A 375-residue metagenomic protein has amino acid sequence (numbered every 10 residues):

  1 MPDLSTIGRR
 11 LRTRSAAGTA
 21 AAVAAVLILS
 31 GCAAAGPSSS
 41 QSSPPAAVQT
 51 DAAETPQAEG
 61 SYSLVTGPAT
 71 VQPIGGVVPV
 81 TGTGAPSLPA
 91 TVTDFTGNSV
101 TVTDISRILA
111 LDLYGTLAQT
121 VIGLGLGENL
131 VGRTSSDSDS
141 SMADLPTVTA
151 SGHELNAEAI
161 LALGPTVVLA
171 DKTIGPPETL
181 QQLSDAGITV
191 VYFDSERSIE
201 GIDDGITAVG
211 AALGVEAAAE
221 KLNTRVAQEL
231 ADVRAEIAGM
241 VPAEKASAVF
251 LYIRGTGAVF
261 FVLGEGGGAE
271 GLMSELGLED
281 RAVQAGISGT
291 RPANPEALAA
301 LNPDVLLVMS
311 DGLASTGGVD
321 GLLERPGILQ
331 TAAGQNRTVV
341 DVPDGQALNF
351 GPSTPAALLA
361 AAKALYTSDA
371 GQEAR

Functional and structural regions predicted by a protein language model:
P2-Y114, A218-A248, A370-R375: Bacterial Sec-exported substrate-binding components of ABC uptake systems
T81-G84, P89, S106-L161, V167-K172: A short, structured surface patch at a secondary-structure boundary
I105-S106, L117-V121, A157, P176-L180 (+8 more regions): Extracytoplasmic/secreted envelope proteins and their assembly/folding machinery, especially bacterial periplasmic
D137, V259-T290: Alpha-helical, coiled-coil/dimerization segments enriched in small aliphatic residues
V148-N156, E196, G286-A293: Short helix-initiation/N-cap motifs at beta->coil->alpha
N156-T173, I188, N294-V308: Proline-aspartate-enriched helix->loop->beta-strand connector
P176-T179, V191-A208, P242-G271, A314-G317: Extracytoplasmic ligand-binding site segments that recognize negatively charged/polar headgroups
G205-A208, V305-R375: Structured C-terminal subdomain patch of bacterial secreted/periplasmic proteins
